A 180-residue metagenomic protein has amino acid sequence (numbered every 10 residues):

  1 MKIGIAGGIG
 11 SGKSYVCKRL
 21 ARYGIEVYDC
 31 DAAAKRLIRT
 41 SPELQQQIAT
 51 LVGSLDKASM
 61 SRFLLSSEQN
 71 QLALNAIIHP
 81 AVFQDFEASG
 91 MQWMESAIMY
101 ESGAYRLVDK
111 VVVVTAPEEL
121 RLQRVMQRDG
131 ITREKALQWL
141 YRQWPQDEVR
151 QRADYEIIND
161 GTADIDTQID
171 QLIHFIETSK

Functional and structural regions predicted by a protein language model:
I5: Hydrophobic anchor at the beta1->P-loop junction of P-loop NTPases
G8, L20: P-loop (Walker A) phosphate-binding loop of NTP-binding proteins
S11: ATP-binding Walker
S14: Walker A/P-loop
K35-M91: ATP-dependent small-molecule kinase phosphotransfer cores that center on conserved nucleotide phosphate-binding segments
V82-F86, R106-L107, Q127, I131-I176: Small-molecule kinase domains that catalyze NTP-dependent phosphoryl transfer to phosphate-bearing small molecules
F83-E87, W93-R128: ATP-dependent NMP and nucleoside kinases share a basic, alpha-helical "lid"
